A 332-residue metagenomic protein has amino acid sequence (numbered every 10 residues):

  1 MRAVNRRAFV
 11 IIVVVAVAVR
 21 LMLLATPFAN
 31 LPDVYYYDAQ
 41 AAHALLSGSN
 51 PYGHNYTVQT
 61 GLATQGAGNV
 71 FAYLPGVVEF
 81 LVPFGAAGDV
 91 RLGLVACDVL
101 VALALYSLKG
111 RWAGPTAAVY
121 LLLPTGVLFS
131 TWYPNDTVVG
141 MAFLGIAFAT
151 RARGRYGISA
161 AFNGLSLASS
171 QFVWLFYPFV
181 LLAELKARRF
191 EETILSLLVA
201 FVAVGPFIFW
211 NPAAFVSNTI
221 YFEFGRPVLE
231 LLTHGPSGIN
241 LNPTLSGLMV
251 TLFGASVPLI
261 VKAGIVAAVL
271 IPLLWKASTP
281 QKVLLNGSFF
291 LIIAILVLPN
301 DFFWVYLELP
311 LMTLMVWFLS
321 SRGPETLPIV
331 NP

Functional and structural regions predicted by a protein language model:
M1-F148, R153, A183-L307, L311 (+1 more regions): Primarily membrane-embedded glycan-assembly and transfer machineries that use lipid-linked glycans
Y36, A168-S169, V330-P332: N-terminal low-hydrophobic presequence detector
G88, A142-F143, G157-A161, Y177: The feature captures the transmembrane alpha-helix scaffold of multi-pass secondary transporters
F148-G164: Extended, structured, electrostatic nucleic-acid-contact surfaces
S159-L182, P299-Y306: Transmembrane helices and adjacent periplasmic/lumenal helix-loop junctions of polyprenol-phosphate-dependent
R322-P332: Short, intrinsically disordered terminal tails adjacent to the first/last structured region
